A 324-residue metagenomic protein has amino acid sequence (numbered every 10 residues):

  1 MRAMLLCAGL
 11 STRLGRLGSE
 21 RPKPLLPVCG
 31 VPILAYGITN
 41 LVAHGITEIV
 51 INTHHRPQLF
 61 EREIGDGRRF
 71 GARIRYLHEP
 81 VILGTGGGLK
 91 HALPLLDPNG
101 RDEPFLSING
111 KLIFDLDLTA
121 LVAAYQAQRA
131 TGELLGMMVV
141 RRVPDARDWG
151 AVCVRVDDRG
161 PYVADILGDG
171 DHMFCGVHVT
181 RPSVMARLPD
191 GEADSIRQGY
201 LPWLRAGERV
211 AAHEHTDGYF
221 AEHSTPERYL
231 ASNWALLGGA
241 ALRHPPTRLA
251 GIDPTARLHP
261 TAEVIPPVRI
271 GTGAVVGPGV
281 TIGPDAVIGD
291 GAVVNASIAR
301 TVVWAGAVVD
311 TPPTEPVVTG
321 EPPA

Functional and structural regions predicted by a protein language model:
M1-L5, R13, P27, V31-N109 (+2 more regions): Conserved N-terminal catalytic core of the sugar/cofactor nucleotidyltransferase
S11-L14, R147: Short N-terminal binding/cap micro-motifs at the start of the first secondary-structure element
P24, R73-R75, R209-A211: Conserved beta-strand segments of alpha/beta enzyme cores
L25, A151-V154, A212: A structural signal for short hydrophobic beta-strand segments in well-ordered beta-sheet cores
F105-L106, I113-F114, L118-A130, V143-A146 (+1 more regions): Catalytic-core segments of class I nucleotidyltransferases/pyrophosphorylases that form NMP-activated intermediates
G136-A151: Short beta-strand-to-loop element that shapes/binds the nucleotide-sugar donor at the catalytic cleft/hinge
A250-A324: Structural signal for interior beta-strand "rungs" in well-ordered beta-sheet cores of soluble enzyme domains
